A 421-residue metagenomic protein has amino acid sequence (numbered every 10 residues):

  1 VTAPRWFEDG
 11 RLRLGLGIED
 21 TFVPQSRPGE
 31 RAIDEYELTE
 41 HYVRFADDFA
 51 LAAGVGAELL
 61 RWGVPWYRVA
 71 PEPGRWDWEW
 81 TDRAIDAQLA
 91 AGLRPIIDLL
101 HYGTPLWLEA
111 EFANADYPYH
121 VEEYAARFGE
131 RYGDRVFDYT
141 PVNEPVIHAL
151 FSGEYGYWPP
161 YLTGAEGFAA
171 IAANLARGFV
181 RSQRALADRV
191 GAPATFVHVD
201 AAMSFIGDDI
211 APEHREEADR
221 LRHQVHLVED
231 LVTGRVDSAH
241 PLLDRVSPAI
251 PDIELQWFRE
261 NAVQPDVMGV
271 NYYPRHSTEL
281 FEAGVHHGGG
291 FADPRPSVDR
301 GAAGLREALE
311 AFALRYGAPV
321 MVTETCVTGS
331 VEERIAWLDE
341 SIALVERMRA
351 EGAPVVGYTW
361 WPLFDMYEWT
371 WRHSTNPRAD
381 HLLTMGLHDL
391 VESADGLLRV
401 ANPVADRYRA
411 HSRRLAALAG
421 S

Functional and structural regions predicted by a protein language model:
T2-G15, D82-E333, A343-S421: Active-site region of glycoside hydrolase catalytic domains
T2-R44: Boundary/entry segment of secreted carbohydrate-active catalytic domains
S26-G29, A52, D209, L280-F281: Short, glycine/acidic-enriched capping/hinge loops at junctions between secondary-structure elements
R27-D34, G63-R68, P160-L162, A249-I250 (+1 more regions): Short glycine/proline-rich turn/loop motifs
R31-E37, G74-W76, A110-A115: Short glycine-enriched, charge-decorated loop/helix-capping segments at active-site entrances that position
L38-P65, N261-V267: Catalytic domains of carbohydrate-active enzymes, especially glycoside hydrolases
V55-T81: Aromatic-lined carbohydrate-binding/catalytic grooves of carbohydrate-active enzymes
G74-W78, E332-L338: Conserved strand-to-helix beginnings and helix N-cap segments that scaffold or border functional pockets
